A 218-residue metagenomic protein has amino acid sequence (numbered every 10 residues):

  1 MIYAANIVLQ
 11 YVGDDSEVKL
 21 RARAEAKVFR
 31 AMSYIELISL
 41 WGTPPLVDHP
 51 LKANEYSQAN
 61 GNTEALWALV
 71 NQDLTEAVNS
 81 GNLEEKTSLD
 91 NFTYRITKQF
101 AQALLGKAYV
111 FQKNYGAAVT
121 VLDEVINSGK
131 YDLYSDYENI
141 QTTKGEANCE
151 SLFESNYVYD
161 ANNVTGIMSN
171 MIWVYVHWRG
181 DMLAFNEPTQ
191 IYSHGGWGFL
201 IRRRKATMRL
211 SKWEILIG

Functional and structural regions predicted by a protein language model:
M1-W41, Y56-E64, L74-L89: Conserved, well-structured interaction surfaces
T43-P50, N79-N91, D132-E138: Glycine- and aromatic-rich loop/turn segments at beta-sheet edges
N54-S57, R179: Short, solvent-exposed loop/beta-turn-alpha elements that line the ligand-binding surface or hinge of extracytoplasmic
T75, R95-G218: An aromatic- and glycine-enriched ligand-binding surface/loop that stacks and positions planar moieties
